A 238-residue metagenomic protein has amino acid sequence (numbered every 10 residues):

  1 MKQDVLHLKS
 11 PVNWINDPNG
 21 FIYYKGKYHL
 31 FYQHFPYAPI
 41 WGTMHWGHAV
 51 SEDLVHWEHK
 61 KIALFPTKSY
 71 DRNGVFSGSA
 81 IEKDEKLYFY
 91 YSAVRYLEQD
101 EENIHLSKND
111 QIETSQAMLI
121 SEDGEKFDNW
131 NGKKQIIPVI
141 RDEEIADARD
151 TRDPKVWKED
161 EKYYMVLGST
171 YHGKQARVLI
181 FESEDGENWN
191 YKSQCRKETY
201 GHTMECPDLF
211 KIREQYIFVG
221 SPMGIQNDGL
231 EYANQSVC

Functional and structural regions predicted by a protein language model:
M1-D153, K158-M204, K211-C238: Beta-rich carbohydrate-recognition and catalytic domains
